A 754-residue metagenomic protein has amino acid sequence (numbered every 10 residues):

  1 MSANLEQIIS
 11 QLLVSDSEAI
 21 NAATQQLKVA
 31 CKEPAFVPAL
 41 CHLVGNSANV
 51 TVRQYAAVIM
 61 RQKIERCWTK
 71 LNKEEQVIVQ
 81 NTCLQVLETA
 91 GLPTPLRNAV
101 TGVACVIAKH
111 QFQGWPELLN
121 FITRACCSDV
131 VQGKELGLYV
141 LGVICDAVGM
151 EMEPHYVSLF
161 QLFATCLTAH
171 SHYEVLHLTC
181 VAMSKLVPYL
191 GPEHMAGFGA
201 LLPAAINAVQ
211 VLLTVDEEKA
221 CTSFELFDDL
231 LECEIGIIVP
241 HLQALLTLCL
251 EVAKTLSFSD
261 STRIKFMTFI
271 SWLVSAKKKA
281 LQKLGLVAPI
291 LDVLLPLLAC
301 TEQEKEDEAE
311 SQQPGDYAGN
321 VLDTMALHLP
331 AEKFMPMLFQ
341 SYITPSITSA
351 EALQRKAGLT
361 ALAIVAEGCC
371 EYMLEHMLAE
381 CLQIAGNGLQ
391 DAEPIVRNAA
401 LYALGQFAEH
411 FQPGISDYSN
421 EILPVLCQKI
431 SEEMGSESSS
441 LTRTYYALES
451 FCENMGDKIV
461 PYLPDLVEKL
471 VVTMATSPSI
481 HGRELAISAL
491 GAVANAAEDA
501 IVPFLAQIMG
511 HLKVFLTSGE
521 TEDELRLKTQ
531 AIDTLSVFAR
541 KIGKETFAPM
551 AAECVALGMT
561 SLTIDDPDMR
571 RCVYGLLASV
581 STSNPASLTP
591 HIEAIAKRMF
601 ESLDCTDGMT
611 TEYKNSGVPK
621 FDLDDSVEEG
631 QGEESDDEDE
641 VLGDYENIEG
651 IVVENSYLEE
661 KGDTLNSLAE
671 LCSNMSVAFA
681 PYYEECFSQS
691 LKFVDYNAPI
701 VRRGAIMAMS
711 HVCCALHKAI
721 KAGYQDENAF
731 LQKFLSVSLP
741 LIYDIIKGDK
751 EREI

Functional and structural regions predicted by a protein language model:
M1-I754: Karyopherin-beta/Importin-beta family HEAT-repeat alpha-solenoid scaffold
